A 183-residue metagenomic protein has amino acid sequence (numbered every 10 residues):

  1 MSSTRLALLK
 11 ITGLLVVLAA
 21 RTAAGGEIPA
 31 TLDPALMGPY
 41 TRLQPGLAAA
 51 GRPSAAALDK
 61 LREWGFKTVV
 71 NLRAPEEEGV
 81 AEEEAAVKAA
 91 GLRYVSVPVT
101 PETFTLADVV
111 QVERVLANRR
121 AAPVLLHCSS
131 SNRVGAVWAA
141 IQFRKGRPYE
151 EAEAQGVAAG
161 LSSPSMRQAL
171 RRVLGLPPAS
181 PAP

Functional and structural regions predicted by a protein language model:
S2-T12: Bacterial N-terminal signal peptides that target proteins for export
G13, V17, R21-V124, A139-P183: Cys-dependent protein tyrosine phosphatase-like superfamily
V124-G135: A phosphate-binding catalytic loop at a beta-strand-loop-alpha-helix junction that coordinates phosphoryl groups
